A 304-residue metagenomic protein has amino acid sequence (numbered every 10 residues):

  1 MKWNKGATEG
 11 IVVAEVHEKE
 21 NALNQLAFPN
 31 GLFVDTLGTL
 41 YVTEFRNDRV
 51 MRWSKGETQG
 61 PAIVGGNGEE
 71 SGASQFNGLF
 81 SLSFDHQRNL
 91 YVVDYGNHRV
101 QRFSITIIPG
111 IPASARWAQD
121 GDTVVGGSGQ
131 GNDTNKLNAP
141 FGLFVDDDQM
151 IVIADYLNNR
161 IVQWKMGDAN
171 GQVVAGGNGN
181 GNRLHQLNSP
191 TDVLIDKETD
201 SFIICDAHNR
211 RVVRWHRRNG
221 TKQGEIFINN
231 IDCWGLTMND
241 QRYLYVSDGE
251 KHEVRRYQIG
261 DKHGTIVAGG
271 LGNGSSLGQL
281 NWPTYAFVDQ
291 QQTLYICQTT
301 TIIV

Functional and structural regions predicted by a protein language model:
M1, D48-V50, H98-V100, N159-V162 (+3 more regions): Structural signal for beta-propeller blades
K5, L37, F45, K55 (+11 more regions): Short loop/turn segments immediately following the C-termini of beta-strands
K5-N30, G56-G78, I107-A139, D168-S189 (+2 more regions): Gly/Pro-rich loop segments of beta-rich domains
L23-K55, Q291-V304: Loop/turn-rich, solvent-exposed surfaces of beta-rich toroidal or solenoidal domains
V34-L37, F84-Q87, V145-D148, I195-T199 (+2 more regions): Residue-level detector of Asp-centered blade-edge/turn motifs that repeat once per structural unit in beta-propeller
L40-Y41, L90-Y91, M150-V152, S201-I203 (+2 more regions): Conserved beta-propeller blade signature
N77-T106: Blade-level signature of beta-propeller repeat domains, shared across WD40, Kelch, NHL, RCC1 and BNR/Asp-box propellers
G127-N159: Beta-strand-rich domains and repeat architectures in extracellular enzymes and scaffolds, especially beta-propellers
